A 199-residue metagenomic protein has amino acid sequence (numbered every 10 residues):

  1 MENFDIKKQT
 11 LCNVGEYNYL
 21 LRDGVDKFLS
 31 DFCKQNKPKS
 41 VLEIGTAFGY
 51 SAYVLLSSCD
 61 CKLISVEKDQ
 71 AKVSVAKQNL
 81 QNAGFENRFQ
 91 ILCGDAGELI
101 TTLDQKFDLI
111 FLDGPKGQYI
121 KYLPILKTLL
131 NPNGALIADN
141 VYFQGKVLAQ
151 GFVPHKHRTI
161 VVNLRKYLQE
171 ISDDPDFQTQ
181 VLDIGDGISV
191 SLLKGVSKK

Functional and structural regions predicted by a protein language model:
M1-L109, K116-I137, V141-K199: A short alpha-helical cap/connector motif
